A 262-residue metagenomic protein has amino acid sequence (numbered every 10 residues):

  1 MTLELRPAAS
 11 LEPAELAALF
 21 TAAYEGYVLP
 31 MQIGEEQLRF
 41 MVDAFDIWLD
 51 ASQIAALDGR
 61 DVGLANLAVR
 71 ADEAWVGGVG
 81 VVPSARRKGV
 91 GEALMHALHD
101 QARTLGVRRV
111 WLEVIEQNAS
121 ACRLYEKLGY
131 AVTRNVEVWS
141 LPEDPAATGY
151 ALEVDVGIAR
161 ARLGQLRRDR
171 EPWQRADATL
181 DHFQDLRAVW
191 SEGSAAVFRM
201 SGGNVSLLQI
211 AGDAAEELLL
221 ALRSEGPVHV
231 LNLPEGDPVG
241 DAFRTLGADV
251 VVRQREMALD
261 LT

Functional and structural regions predicted by a protein language model:
P13, A17-T21, V28-N66, Q165-A188: Active-site rim helix/loop that mediates acceptor-substrate recognition in acyltransferases
I54, R60-A68, W75-G80, W190-S206: Conserved beta-strand in the GNAT
V69, V82-S84, K88, E116-Q117: Active-site acidic-Proline motif in GNAT/NAT acetyltransferases
A85, G89-A97, D213-L218: Conserved acetyl-CoA pyrophosphate-binding loop and the N-cap/start of the following alpha-helix in GNAT-like
A102-E113, E225-P234: Conserved GNAT acetyl-CoA-binding A-motif
W111-I115, A131-D144, D249-L259: Conserved catalytic-core motifs of GNAT/GCN5-like acyltransferases
E126-S201: Amide-forming acyltransferase catalytic core, primarily the GNAT-like/NAT-type and related acyltransferase folds
Q184-T262: Charged, low-complexity intrinsically disordered regulatory/assembly segments
